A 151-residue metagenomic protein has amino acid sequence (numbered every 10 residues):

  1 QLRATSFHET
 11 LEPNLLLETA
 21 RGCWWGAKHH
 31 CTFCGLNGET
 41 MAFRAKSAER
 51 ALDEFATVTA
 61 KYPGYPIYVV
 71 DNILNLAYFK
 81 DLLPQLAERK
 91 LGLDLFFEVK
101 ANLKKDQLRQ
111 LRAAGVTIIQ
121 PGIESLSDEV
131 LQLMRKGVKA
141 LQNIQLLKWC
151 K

Functional and structural regions predicted by a protein language model:
Q1-E49: Acidic, low-complexity intrinsically disordered segments
A48, L52-K151: Conserved SAM/AdoMet-binding glycine-rich loop
